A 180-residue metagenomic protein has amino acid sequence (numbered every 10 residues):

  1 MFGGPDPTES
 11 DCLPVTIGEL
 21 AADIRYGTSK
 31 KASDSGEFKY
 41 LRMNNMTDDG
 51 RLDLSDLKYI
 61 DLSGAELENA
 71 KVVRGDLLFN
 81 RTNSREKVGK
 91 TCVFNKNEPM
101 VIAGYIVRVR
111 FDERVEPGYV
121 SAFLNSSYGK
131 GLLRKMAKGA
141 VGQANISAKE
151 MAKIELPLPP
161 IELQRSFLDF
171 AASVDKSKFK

Functional and structural regions predicted by a protein language model:
M1-G27, K153-K180: Non-catalytic DNA-recognition/assembly elements of restriction-modification systems
V15-K30, N44-D76: Sequence-specific dsDNA recognition surfaces
E37-K39, D56, A103-Y105: A generic structural signal for short beta-strands and their flanking turns/coil linkers
R42, L67-N125: A short beta-sheet element
P99-I106, V115-G118, K138-R165: A short glycine-rich beta-alpha junction/loop motif
